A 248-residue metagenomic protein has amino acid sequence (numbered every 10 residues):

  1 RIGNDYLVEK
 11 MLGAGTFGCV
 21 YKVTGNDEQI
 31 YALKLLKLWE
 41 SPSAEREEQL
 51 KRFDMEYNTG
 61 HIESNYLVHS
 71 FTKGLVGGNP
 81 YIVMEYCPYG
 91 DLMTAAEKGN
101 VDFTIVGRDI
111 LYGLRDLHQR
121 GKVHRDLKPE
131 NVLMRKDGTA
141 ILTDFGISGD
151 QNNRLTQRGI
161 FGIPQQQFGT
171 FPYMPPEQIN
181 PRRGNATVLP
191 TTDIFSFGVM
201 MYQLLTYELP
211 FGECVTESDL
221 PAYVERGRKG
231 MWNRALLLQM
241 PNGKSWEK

Functional and structural regions predicted by a protein language model:
A44-H61: AlphaC helix of the eukaryotic protein kinase fold
K73: Activation-segment/catalytic-loop signature of the eukaryotic protein kinase fold
G77-D91: Conserved short submotifs of the Hanks-type protein kinase catalytic core that shape the nucleotide-binding pocket
V106-G107: Activation segment signature within eukaryotic-like protein kinase domains
H118-R135: Catalytic-loop of the protein kinase fold
F161-Q178: Conserved activation segment of eukaryotic-like protein kinases, specifically the C-terminal portion of the activation
